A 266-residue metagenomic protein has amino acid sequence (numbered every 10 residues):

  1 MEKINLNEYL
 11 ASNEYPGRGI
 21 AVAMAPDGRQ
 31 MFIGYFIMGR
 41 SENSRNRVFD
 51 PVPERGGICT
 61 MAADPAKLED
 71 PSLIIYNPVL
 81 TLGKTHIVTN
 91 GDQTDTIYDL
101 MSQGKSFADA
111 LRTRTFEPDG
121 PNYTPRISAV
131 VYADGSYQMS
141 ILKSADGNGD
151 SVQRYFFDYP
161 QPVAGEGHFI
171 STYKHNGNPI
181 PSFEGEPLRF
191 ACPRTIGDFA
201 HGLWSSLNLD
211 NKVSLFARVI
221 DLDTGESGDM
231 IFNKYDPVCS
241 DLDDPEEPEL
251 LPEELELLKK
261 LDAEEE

Functional and structural regions predicted by a protein language model:
M1-E266: Conserved short alpha-helical segments that host acidic/polar catalytic motifs at enzyme active sites
